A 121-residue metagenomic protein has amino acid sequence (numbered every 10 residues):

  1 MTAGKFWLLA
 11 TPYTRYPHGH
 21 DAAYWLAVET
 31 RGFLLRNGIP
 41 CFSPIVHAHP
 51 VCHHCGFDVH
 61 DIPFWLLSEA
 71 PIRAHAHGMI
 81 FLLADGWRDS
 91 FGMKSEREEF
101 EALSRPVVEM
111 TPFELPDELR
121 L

Functional and structural regions predicted by a protein language model:
M1-L121: Catalytic phosphate/metal-binding cores of nucleic-acid and nucleotide-processing enzymes, i.e., regions that mediate
